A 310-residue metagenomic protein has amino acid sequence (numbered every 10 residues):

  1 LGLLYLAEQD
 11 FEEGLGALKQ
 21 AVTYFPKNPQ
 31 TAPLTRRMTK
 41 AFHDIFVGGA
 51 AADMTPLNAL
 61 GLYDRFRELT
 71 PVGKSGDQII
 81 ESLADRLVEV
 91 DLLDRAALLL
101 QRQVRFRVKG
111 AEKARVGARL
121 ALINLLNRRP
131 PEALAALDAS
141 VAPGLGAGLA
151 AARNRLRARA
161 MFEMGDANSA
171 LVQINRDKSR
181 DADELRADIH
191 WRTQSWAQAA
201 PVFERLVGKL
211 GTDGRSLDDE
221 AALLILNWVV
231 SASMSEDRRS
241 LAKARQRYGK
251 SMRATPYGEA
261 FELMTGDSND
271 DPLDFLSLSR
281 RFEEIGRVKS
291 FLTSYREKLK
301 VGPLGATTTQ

Functional and structural regions predicted by a protein language model:
L1-Q310: Acidic, polar-rich low-complexity tracts and alpha-helical solenoid repeat scaffolds
